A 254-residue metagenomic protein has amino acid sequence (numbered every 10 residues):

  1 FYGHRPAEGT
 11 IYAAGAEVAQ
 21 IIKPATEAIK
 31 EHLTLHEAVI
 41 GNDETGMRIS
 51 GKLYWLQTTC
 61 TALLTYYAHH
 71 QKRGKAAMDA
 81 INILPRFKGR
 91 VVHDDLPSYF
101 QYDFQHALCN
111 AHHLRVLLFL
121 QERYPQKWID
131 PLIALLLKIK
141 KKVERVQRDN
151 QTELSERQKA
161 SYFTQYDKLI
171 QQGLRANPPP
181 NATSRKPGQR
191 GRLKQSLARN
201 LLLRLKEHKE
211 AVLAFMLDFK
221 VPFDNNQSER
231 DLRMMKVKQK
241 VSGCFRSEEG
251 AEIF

Functional and structural regions predicted by a protein language model:
F1-F254: Catalytic center-proximal scaffold of phosphoryl-transfer enzymes
